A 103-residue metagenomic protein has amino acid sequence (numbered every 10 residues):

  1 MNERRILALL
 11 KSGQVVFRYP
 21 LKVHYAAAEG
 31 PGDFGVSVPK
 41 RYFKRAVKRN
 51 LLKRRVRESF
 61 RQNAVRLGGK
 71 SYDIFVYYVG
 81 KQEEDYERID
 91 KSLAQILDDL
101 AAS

Functional and structural regions predicted by a protein language model:
M1-S103: Positively charged, solvent-exposed patches that mediate nucleic-acid binding
